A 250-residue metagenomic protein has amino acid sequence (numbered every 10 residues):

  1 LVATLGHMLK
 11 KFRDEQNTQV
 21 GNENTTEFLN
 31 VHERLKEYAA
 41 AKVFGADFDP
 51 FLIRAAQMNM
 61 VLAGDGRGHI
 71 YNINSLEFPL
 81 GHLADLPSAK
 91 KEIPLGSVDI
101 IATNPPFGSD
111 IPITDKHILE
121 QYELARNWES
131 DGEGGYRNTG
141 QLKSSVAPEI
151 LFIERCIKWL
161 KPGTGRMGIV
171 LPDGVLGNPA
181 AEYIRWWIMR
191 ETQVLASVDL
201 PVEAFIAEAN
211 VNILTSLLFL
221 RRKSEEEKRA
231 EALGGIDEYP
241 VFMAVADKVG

Functional and structural regions predicted by a protein language model:
L1-G96, I100-T103, G108-P112, L119 (+4 more regions): Conserved S-adenosyl-L-methionine
E77-F78, A84-G250: A conserved structural/catalytic subdomain of Rossmann-like adenosyl-cofactor enzymes
